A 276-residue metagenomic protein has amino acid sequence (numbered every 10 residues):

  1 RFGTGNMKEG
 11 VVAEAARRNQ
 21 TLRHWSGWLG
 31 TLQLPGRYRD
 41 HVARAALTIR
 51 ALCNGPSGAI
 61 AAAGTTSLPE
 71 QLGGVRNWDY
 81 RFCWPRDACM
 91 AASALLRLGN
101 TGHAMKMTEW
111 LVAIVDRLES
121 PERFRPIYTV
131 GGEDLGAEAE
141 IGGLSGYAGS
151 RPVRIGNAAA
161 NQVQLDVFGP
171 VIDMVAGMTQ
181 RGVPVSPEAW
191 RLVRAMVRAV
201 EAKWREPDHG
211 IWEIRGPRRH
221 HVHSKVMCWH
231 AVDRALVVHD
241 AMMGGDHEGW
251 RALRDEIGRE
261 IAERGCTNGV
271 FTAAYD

Functional and structural regions predicted by a protein language model:
R1-D276: Acidic, mature catalytic/reactive cores of soluble proteins
